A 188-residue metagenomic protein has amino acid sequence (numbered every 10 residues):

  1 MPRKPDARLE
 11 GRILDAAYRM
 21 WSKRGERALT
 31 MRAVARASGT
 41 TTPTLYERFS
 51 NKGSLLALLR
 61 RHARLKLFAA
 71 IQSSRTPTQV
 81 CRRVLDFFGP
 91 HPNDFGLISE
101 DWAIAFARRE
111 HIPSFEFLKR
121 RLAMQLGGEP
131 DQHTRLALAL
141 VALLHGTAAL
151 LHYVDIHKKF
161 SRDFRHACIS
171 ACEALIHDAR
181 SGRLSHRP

Functional and structural regions predicted by a protein language model:
M1-A7, R180-P188: N-terminal intrinsically disordered/low-complexity leader segments
R12, A16-S54, L58: Helix-turn-helix
I13-W21, L59, A63, L67 (+2 more regions): Short hydrophobic clusters on alpha-helical segments that form packing/core surfaces in small helical domains
W21, L55-A63, I71, I98 (+1 more regions): Alpha-helical DNA-contacting segments of helix-turn-helix folds
L58, A69-D94, A103, L140: Hydrophobic alpha-helical connector segments
L85-R108, S114, A149-H157: Amphipathic alpha-helical segments used for helix-helix packing
A103-P130, T134-A139, R162-H177: Amphipathic alpha-helical packing segments from all-alpha helical-bundle domains
V141-K159, A174-H186: Amphipathic C-terminal alpha-helical segment
